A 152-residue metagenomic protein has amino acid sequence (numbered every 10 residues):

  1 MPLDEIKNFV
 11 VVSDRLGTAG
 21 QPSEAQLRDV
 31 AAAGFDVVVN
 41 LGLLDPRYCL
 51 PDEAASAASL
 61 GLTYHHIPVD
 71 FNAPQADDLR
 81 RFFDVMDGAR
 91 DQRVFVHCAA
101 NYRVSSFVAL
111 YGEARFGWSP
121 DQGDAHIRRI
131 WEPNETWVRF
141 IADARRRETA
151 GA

Functional and structural regions predicted by a protein language model:
M1-F95, S106-A152: Cys-dependent protein tyrosine phosphatase-like superfamily
C98: Short cysteine clusters
N101: Substrate/cofactor-recognition hotspot
